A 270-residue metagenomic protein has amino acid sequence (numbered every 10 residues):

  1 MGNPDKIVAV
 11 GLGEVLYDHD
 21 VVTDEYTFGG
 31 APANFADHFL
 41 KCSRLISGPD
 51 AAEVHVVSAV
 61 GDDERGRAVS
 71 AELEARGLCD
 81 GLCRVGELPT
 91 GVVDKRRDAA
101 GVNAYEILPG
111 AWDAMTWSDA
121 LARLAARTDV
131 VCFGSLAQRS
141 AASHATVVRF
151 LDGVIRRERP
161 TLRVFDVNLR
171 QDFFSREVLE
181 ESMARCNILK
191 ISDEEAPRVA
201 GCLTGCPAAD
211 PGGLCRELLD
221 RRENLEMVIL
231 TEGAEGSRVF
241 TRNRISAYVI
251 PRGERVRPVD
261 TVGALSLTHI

Functional and structural regions predicted by a protein language model:
M1-I7, A208-T268: Conserved phosphate-binding/catalytic region of the ribokinase-like
M1-Y26: Positively charged, low-complexity intrinsically disordered leader regions
K6, H19, I46-S135, V154-P160: Conserved N-terminal subdomain of the carbohydrate kinase-like
G11, V56-S58, F165, L230: Structural beta-sheet core signal
E14, S58-D62, N168: Cofactor-binding loop segments of dinucleotide-utilizing enzymes, especially the Rossmann-like FAD- and NAD(P)+-binding
E25-C42: Short catalytic helix/loop segments, enriched in acidic residues and glycine and frequently bearing histidine
R123-L124, E181-S182, R221: Structural alpha-helical scaffold elements that stabilize or flank donor/cofactor-binding regions in carbohydrate
V130, S135-G213, E235-S237: Conserved beta-alpha-beta core of the PfkB/ribokinase-like small-molecule kinase fold
